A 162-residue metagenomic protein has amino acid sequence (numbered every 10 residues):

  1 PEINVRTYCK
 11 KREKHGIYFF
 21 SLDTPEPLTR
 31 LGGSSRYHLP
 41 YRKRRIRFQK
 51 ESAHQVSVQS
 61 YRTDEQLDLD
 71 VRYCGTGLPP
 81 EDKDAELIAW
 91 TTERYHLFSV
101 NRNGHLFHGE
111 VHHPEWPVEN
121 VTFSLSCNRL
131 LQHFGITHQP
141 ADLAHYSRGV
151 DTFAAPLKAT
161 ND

Functional and structural regions predicted by a protein language model:
N4, Y8-D162: Internal, well-folded beta-alpha domain core
